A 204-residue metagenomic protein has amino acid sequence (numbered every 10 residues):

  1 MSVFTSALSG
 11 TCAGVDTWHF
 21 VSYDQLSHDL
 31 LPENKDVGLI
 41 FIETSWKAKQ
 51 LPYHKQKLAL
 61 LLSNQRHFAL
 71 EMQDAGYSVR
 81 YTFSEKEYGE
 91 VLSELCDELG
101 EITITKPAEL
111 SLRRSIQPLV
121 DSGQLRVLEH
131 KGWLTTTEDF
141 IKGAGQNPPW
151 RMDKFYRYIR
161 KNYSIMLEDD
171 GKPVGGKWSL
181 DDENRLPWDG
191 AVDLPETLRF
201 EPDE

Functional and structural regions predicted by a protein language model:
S2-R80: N-terminal beta-strand-loop-alpha-helix module at the start of alpha/beta ligand-binding or catalytic domains
F20-Y23, I42-E43, T82-E85, I104-P107 (+1 more regions): Short His-Asn-centered micro-motif
S27, K47, E87, L110 (+1 more regions): Surface-exposed, flexible loop/turn segments at secondary-structure boundaries
Y53-C96, E101, K106-S111, S115: N-terminal Rossmann-like or analogous alpha/beta NTP/dinucleotide-binding catalytic cores that position adenine
E90-E204: Beta-rich, aromatic/charged-enriched effector core domains that present basic-aromatic interfaces for binding
